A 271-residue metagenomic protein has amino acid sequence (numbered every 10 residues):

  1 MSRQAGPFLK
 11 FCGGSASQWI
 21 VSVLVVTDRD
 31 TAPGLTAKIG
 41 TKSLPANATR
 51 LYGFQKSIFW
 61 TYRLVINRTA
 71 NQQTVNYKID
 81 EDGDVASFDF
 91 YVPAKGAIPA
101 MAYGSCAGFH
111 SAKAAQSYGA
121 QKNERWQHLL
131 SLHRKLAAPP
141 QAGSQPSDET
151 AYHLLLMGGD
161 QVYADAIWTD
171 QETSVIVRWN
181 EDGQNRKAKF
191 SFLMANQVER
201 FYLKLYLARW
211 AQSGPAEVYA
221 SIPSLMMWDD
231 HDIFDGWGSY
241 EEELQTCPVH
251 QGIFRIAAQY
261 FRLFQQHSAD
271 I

Functional and structural regions predicted by a protein language model:
M1-I271: Extended recognition/assembly regions associated with phosphoester-bond processing machinery
